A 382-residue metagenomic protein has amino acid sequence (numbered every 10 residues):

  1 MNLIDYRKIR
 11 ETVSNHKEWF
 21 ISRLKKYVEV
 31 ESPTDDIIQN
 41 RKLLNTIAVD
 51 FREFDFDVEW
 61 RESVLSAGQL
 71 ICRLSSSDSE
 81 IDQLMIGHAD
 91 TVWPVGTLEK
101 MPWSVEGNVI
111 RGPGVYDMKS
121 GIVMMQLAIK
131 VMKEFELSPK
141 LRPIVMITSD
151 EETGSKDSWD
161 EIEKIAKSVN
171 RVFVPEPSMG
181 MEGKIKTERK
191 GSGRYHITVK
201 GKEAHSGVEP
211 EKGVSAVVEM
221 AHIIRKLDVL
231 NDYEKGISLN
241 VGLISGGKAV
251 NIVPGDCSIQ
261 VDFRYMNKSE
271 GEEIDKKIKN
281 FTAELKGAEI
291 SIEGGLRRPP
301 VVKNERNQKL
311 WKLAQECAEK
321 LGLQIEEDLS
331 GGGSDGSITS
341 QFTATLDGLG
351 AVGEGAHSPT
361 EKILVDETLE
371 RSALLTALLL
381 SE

Functional and structural regions predicted by a protein language model:
M1-K8, D50, E62, P177-E182 (+2 more regions): Metal-dependent amide/peptide-bond hydrolase catalytic core, centered on the "pita-bread" metallohydrolase fold
N2-P113, E134, G336: Acidic/His- and Gly-rich active-site-bordering loop/insert found across diverse amide/peptide-bond hydrolases
E80-I147, P359, L364, L369-E370: Active-site metal-coordination/substrate-binding segment of hydrolases, especially metallo-dependent peptidases
D82-L84, I110, N170-V174, H196 (+1 more regions): Short glycine-aspartate micro-motif
I86-G87, M146-T148, F173-E176, T198-K200 (+1 more regions): Short beta-strand segments
D90-E106, V172-F173, K186-T198, E316: Acidic-glycine-rich active-site phosphate/pyrophosphate-binding loop
M118-E188: Acidic/histidine-rich catalytic neighborhood of metal-dependent amide-processing enzymes
